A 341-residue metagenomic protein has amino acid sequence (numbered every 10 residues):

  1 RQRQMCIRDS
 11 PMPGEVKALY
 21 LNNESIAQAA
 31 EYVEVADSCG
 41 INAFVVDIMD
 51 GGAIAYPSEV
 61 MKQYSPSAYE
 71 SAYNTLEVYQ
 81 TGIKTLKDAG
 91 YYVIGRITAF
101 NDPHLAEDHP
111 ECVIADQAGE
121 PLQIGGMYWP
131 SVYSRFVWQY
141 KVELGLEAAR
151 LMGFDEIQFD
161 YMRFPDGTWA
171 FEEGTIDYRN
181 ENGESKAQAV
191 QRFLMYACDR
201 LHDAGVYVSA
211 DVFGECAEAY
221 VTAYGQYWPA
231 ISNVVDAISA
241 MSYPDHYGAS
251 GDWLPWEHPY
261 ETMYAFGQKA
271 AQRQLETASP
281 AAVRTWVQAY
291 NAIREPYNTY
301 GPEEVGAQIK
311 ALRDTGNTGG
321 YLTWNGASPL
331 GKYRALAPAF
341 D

Functional and structural regions predicted by a protein language model:
Q2-I7: Short, small-residue-biased leader/transition segments that mark boundaries at the very start of proteins
P11-Y20, T81, G95, F100-E147: Active-site-adjacent "subsite" loops/lids of carbohydrate-active enzymes
K17-E24, K62-T75, G125-Q139, R179-Q188 (+2 more regions): The substrate-binding groove and active-site-proximal loops of carbohydrate-active enzymes, especially glycoside
Y20, Y92-D102, Q158-P165, K186-Y224 (+2 more regions): Aromatic-lined carbohydrate-recognition surfaces of secreted/lumenal glycan-active proteins
A29-I54, A149-F159, V234-S239, L312-G320: Catalytic domains of carbohydrate-active enzymes, especially glycoside hydrolases
C39-N74, D166-E173, Y333: Aromatic-lined carbohydrate-binding/catalytic grooves of carbohydrate-active enzymes
Y56-S67, D102-I124, M162-E181: Aromatic- and acidic-residue-enriched segments that line the glycan-binding/catalytic groove of carbohydrate-active
V235-A249, P259-Y264, K269-D341: Substrate-binding cleft of secreted/luminal carbohydrate-active enzymes
